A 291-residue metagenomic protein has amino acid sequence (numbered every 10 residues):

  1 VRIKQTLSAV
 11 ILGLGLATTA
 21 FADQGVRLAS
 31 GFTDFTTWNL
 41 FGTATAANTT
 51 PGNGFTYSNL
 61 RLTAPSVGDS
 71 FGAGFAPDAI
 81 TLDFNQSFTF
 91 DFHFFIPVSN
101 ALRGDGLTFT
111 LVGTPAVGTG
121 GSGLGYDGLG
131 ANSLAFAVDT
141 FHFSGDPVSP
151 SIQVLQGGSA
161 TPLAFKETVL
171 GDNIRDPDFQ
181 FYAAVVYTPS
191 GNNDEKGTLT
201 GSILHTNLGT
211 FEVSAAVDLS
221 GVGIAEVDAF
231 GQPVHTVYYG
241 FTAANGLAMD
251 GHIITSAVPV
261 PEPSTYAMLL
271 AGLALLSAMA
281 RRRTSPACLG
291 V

Functional and structural regions predicted by a protein language model:
R2-I3, A183: Generic cytosolic/nucleocytoplasmic N-terminal low-complexity/intrinsically disordered segments
I3, L7-Q24, I253-L275: Short, threonine-centered small-residue motifs that mark membrane-proximal processing/anchoring sites and TM-junction
I3-T6, L62, T206, R282-T284: Positively charged, low-complexity intrinsically disordered regions
D23-P259: Polar, low-complexity loop segments and adjacent catalytic/binding residues used for recognizing and processing sugar
S277-V291: C-terminal membrane-anchoring or membrane-association module
